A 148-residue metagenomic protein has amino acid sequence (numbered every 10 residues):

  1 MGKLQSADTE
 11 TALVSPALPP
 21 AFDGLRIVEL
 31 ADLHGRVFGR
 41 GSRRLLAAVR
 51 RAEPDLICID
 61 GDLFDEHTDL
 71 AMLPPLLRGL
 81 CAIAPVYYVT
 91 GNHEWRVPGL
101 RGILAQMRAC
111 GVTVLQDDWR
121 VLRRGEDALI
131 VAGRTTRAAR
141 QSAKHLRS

Functional and structural regions predicted by a protein language model:
M1-A17: N-terminal membrane-anchoring alpha-helices
T9, P19-L30, G35-S148: Soluble catalytic domains of enzymes that build or remodel membrane lipids, polysaccharides, and related
